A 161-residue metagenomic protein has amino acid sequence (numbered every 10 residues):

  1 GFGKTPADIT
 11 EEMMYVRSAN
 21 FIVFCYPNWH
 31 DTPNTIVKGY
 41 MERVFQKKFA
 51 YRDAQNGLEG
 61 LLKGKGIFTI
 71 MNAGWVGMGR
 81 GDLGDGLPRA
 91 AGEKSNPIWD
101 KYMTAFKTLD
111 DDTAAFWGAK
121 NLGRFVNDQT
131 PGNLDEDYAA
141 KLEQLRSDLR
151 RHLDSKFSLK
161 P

Functional and structural regions predicted by a protein language model:
G1-K4, Y138: N-terminal beta-loop-helix "entrance" segment that forms/cooperates in small-molecule cofactor or anionic ligand
G3-F106: Helix-loop-strand module that forms the ligand-binding subsite of alpha/beta enzymes
L87-P161: Glycine-rich phosphate/pyrophosphate-binding loop and the adjoining helix
